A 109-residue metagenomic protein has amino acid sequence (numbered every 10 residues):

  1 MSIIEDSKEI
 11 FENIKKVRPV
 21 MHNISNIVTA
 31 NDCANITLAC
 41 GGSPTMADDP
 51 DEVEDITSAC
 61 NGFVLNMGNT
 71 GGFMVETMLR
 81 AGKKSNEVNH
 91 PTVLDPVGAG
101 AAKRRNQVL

Functional and structural regions predicted by a protein language model:
M1-M46: Glycine-rich phosphate/adenosyl-contacting loop at the front of the ribokinase-like
I4, V53-T57, N61-L109: Glycine-rich phosphate/dinucleotide-binding loop and adjoining beta-alpha-beta core of small-molecule
I24-I27, C40, D49-P50, N66-G68 (+1 more regions): Fold-independent oxyanion-binding glycine-rich loops and adjacent beta-strand/coil segments at enzyme active sites
D32, D48-D51, E76: Generic alpha-helix structural propensity
